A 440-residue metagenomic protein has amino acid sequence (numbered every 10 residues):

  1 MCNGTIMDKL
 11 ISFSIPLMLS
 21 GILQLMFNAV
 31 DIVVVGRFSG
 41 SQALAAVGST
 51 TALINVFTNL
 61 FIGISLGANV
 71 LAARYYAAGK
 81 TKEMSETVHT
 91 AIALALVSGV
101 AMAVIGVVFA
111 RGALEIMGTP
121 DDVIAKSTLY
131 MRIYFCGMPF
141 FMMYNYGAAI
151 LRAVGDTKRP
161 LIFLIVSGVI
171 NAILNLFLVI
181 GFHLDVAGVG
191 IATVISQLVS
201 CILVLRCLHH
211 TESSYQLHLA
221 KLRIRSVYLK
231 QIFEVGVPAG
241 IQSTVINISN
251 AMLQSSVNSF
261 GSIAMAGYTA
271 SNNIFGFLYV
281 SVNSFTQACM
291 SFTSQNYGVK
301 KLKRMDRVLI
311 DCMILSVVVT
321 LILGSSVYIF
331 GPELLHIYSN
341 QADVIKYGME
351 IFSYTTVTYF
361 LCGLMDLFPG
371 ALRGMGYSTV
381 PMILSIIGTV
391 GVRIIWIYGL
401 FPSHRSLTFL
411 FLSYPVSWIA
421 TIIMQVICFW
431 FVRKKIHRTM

Functional and structural regions predicted by a protein language model:
M1-S14, A72-G137, G181-V237, T293-T358 (+1 more regions): Short alpha-helical transmembrane segments in multi-pass integral membrane proteins
N3, M7-M26, V30, L53-L60 (+8 more regions): Residue-level signal for short hydrophobic patches within transmembrane helices of multi-pass membrane transporters
S12-D31, I133, S167, S196-S200 (+4 more regions): Transmembrane helical elements of multi-pass membrane transporters/channels
Q24, N28-V35, T58-S65, N69 (+17 more regions): Alpha-helical transmembrane segments and their lipid-water interface positions in multi-pass membrane proteins
M26-A45, L114-D121, F177-L184, T244-F277 (+3 more regions): Helix-terminus/linker motif at the lipid-water interface of multi-pass membrane proteins
S39-A52, S127, M131, G190 (+3 more regions): Small-residue hotspots at the loop-to-helix junctions and early N-terminal turns of transmembrane alpha-helices
L44-V104, F141-P160, G267-G331, C362-S385 (+1 more regions): Small-residue-rich hydrophobic transmembrane alpha-helices
S65, Y134-R152, P160-G168, V189-I202 (+4 more regions): Short runs within selected transmembrane alpha-helices of multi-pass transporters and secretion channels
